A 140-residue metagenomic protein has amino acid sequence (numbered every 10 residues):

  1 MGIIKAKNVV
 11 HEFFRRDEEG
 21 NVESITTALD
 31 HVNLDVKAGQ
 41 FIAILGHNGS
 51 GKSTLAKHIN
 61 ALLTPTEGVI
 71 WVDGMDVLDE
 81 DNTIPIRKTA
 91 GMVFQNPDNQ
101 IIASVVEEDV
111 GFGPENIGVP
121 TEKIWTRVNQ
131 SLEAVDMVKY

Functional and structural regions predicted by a protein language model:
L45-H47: The feature captures the beta-strand-to-loop junction immediately N-terminal to the Walker
N60: Helix-to-loop junction immediately C-terminal to a conserved catalytic motif
G68-L78, I86: Conserved ABC transporter NBD signature motif
D98, S104-E115, W125, N129: Short helical segment in ABC ATPase nucleotide-binding domains corresponding to the A-loop/adjacent helical element
E122-Y140: Conserved ABC ATPase "signature" region
